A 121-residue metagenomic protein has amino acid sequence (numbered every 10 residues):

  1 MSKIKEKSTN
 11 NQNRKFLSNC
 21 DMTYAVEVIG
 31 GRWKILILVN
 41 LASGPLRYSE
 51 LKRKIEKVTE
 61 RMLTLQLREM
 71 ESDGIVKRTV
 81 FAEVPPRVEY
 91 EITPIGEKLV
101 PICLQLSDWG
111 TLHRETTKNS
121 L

Functional and structural regions predicted by a protein language model:
M1-C20, K54, Q66: Recognition helices and adjacent regulatory flanks at domain boundaries
K15, K77-T79, T93: Long, contiguous secondary-structure blocks with strong helical propensity
F16-M62, E89: N-terminal helix-turn-helix DNA-binding core of bacterial DNA-binding proteins
Y24, R53, L65, P101-L104 (+1 more regions): Generic recognition of well-ordered alpha-helical segments within structured catalytic/regulatory domains
I35, D73, I102-T116: Alpha-helical linker/hinge and terminal dimerization helices associated with HTH transcriptional regulators
K52-F81, P85: Canonical helix-turn-helix DNA-binding module
A82-Q105: Basic, amphipathic "hinge/linker" alpha-helix immediately C-terminal to the N-terminal HTH DNA-binding motif
N119-L121: …primarily DNA-binding HTH/wHTH and HhH modules…
